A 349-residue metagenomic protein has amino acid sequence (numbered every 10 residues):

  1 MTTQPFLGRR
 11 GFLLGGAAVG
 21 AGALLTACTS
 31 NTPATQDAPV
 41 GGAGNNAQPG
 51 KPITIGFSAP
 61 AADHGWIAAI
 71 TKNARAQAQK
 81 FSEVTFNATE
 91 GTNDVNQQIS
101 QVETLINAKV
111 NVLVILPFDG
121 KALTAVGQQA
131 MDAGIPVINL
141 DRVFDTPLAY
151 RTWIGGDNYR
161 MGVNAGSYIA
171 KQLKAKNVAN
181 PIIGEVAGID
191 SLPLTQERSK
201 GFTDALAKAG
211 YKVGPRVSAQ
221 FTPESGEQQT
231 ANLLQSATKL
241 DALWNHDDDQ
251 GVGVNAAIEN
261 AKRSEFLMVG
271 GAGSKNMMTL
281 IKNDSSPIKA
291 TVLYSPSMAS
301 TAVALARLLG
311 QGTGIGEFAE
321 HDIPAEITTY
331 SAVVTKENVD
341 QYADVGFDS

Functional and structural regions predicted by a protein language model:
M1-L7, G15-A27: N-terminal secretory signal peptides
C28-D37: Bacterial lipoprotein signal-peptidase II cleavage site
D37-I53, V186-D190, L194, Y294 (+1 more regions): Hinge/cleft segment of the Venus flytrap/periplasmic-binding protein
G44-N73, Q77, F81, F86-Q101 (+5 more regions): Extracytoplasmic "Venus flytrap"
W66-Q79, M161-Y168, P193-Y211, Q229 (+1 more regions): Short, solvent-exposed amphipathic alpha-helices that sit in or adjacent to ligand/effector-binding or catalytic
Q98, I154-N180, S225-E227, G273-M278 (+1 more regions): Hydrophobic alpha-helical segments within soluble ligand-binding/sensing domains
I115-D132, F202, A219-T279: Hydrophobic alpha-helical
K121-R160, A179-I182, K275-P287: Flexible loop/hinge segments that line or gate small-molecule binding clefts
